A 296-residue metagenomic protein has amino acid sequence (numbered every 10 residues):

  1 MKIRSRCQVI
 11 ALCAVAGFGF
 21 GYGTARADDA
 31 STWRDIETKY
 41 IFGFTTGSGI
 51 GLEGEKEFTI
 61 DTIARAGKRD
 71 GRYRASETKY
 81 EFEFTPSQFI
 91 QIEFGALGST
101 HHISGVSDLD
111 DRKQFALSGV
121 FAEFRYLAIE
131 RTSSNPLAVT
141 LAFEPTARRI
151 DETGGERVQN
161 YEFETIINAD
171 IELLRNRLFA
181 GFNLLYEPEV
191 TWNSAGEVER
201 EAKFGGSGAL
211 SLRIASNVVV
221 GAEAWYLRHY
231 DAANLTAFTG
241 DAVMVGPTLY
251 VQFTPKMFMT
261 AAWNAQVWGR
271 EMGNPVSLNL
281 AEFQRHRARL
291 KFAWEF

Functional and structural regions predicted by a protein language model:
K2-A11: Bacterial N-terminal signal peptides that target proteins for export
I10-G19: Bacterial N-terminal signal peptides
F20-A27: Sec/Tat signal peptide C-region and signal peptidase I cleavage site
A27-F296: Transmembrane beta-barrel domains of Gram-negative outer membranes and organellar outer membranes
